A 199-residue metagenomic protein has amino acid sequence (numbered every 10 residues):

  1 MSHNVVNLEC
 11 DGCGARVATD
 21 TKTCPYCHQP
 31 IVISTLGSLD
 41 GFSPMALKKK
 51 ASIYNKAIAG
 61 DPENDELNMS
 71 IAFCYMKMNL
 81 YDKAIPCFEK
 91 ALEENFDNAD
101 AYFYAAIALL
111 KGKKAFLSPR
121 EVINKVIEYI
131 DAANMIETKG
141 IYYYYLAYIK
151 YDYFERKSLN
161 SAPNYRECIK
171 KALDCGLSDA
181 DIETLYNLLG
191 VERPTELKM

Functional and structural regions predicted by a protein language model:
M1-K49: Long, contiguous interaction/recruitment modules in multidomain scaffold/adaptor proteins
K50, A84, K125-V126, S161 (+1 more regions): Single-residue signature of alpha-solenoid repeat helices
P62, F96, I136-T138, L177: Short coil turns that delineate tetratricopeptide repeat
L67, A101, Y142-Y143, D181-I182: TPR alpha-solenoid repeat register
N79, A106, L110-S118, A147-L159 (+1 more regions): Short coil/turn linking the two alpha-helices of tandem helical-hairpin repeats
R156, N160-M199: Terminal, low-structured helical/coil segments at or just beyond the last alpha-helical repeat
